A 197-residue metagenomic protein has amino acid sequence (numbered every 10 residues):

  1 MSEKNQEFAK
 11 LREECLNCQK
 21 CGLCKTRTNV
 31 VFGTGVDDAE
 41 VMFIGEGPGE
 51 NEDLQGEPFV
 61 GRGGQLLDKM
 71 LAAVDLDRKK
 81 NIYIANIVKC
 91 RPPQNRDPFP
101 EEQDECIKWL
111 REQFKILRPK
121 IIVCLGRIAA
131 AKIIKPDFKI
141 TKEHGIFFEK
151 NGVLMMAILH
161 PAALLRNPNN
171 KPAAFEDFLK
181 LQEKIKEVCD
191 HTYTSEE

Functional and structural regions predicted by a protein language model:
M1-E197: A polyanion-binding, active-site-adjacent surface
